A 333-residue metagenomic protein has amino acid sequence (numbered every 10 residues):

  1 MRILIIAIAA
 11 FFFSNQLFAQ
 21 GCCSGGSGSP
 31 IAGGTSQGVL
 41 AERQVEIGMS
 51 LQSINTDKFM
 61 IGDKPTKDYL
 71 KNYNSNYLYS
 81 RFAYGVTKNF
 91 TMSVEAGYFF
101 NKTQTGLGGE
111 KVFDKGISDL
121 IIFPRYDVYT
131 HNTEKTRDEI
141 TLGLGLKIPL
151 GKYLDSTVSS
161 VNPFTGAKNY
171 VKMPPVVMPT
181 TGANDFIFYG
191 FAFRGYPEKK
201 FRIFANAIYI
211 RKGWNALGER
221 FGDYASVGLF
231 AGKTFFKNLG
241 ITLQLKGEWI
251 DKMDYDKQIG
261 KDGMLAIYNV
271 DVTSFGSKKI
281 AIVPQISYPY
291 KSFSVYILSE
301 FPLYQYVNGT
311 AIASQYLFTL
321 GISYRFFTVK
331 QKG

Functional and structural regions predicted by a protein language model:
G21-C23, S36-Q44, N89, T130-E139 (+6 more regions): Short loop/turn motifs that connect adjacent beta-strands in outer-membrane beta-barrel proteins
A41-R43, N74-L78, D114-L120, D138 (+5 more regions): Residues that define the transmembrane beta-barrel architecture of outer-membrane proteins
E42-N55, N169-G263: Detector for outer-membrane/organellar transmembrane beta-barrel domains, recognizing the amphipathic beta-strand
V45-M49, M92-V94, I122, D138-L144 (+7 more regions): Transmembrane beta-strands of outer-membrane beta-barrel proteins
L51-D57, A96-K102, V128, L146-K152 (+6 more regions): Transmembrane beta-strands of outer-membrane beta-barrel pores
Q52-Y77: Surface-exposed strand-loop-strand hairpins of Gram-negative outer-membrane beta-barrel proteins
K58-M60, T66-D68, G218-G333: Outer membrane beta-barrel transmembrane domains
Q104, E110-N206, K212-G213, N269 (+2 more regions): Outer-membrane pore/translocation modules
